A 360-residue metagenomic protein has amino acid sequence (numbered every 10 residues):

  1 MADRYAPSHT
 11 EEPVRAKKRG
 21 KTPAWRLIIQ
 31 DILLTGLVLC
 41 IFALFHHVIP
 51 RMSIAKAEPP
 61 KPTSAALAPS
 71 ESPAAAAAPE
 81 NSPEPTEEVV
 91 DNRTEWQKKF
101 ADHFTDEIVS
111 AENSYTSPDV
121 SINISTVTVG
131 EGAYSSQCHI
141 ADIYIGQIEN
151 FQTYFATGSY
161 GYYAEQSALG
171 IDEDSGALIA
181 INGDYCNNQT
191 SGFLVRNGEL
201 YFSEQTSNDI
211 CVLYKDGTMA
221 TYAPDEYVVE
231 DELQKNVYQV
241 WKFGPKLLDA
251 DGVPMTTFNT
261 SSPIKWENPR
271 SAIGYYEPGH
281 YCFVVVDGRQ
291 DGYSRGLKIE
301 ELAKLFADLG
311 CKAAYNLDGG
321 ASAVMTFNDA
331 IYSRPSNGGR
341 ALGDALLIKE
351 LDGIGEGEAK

Functional and structural regions predicted by a protein language model:
A2-D209: Zymogen propeptides
E95, K99, S110-D119, D184-I264: Active-site-adjacent helix-turn-beta-strand microarchitecture at beta-sheet edges that either contains or buttresses
S136, I148, T218, Y275-C282: Beta-strand-turn-beta hairpins that frame and shape the catalytic cleft of phosphate-ester-processing enzymes
G146-I148, C186, T218, E226 (+3 more regions): Short, glycine-/Ser/Thr-/acidic-enriched flexible segments
Q152-Y154, A223, E356-K360: Short, charged, solvent-exposed linker or helix-capping segments at domain edges/interfaces that act as flexible hinges
F155-G161, E226-V229, V286-D291: Short, solvent-exposed aromatic-acidic interface loops
G161-A164, E230-V237, G292-K298: A short, polar/proline- and glycine-enriched secondary-structure boundary/capping micro-motif
T190-T206, L213, F258-K312, L317 (+1 more regions): Conserved, well-ordered active-site substructure
